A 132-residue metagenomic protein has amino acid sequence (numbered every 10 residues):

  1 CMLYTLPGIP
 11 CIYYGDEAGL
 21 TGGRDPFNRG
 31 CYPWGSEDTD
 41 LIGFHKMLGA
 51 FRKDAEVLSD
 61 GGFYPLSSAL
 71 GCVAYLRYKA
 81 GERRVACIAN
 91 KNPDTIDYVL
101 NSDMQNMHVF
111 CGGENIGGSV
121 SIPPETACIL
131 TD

Functional and structural regions predicted by a protein language model:
C1-T39: Aromatic/acidic polysaccharide-binding cleft in carbohydrate-active enzymes
L3, G15, L48, I88-N90 (+1 more regions): Hydrophobic, well-ordered secondary-structure elements that form the walls of internal hydrophobic environments
T21-D25, L76-R77, V120: Short glycine-biased active-site loop of nucleotidyltransferases that positions the nucleotide triphosphate and helps
Y32-L66: Aromatic- and carboxylate-lined catalytic core of secreted/periplasmic carbohydrate-active enzymes
D60, I88-A89, N115: A conserved amphipathic helix/loop scaffold that creates a polar/acidic microenvironment used either to coordinate
L66-S102: Carbohydrate-binding surface patches
S102-G113: Solvent-exposed beta-hairpin/edge-strand motifs
G117-D132: C-terminal beta-strand-rich structural cap/linker in extracellular carbohydrate-active enzymes
